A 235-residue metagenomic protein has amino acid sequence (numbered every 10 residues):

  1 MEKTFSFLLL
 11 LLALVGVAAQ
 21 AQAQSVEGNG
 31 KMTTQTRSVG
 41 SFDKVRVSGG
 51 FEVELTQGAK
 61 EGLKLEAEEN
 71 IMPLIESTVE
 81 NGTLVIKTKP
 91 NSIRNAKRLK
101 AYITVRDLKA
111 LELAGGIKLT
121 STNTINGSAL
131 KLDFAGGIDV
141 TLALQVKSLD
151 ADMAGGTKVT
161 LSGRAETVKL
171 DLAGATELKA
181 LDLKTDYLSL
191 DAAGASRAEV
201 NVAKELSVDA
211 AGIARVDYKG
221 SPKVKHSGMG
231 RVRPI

Functional and structural regions predicted by a protein language model:
M1-I235: Intrinsically disordered, low-complexity terminal regions
